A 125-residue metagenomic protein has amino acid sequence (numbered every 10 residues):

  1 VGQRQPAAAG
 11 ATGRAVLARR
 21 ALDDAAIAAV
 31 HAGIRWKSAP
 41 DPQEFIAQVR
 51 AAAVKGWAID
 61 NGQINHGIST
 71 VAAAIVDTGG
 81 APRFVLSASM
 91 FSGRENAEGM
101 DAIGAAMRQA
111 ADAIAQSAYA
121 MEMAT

Functional and structural regions predicted by a protein language model:
V1, H66-S69, A124-T125: Long hydrophobic alpha-helices with heptad-repeat/coiled-coil character
V1-I64: Short, solvent-exposed recognition segments
R20, G99, A118: Short, flexible helix/strand-to-coil boundary loops that buttress conserved ligand/catalytic motifs in alpha/beta
D23-D24, T78-G79, E122: Short, flexible segments with low predicted structural confidence
I27-R35, R108-T125: Cysteine/selenocysteine-centered motifs that mediate thiol-based redox chemistry or coordinate metal-sulfur cofactors
S38-A113: Extended hydrophobic
